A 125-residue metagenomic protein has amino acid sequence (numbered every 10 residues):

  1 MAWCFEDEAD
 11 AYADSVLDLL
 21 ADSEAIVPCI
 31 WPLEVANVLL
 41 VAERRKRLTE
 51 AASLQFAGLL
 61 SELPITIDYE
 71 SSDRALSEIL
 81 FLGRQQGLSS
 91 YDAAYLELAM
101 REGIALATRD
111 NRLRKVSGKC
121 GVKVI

Functional and structural regions predicted by a protein language model:
M1-I30, A42-L54: Short, well-structured N-terminal submotif of metal-dependent ribonuclease cores
A21-E24, P64, G87, G103 (+1 more regions): Residue-level detector of structured alpha->beta connecting loops
V27, S90, A107-T108: Short beta-strand scaffold positions
C29-P32, A52-Q85: Acidic catalytic patch
N37-R44, M100-R101: Short glycine/serine- and small hydrophobic-enriched flexible loop segments
E43-K46, Q86, V124-I125: Short, hinge-like loop/turn segments at secondary-structure boundaries
L96-I125: Acidic, PIN/NYN-like endoribonuclease modules and their adjacent C-terminal/linker elements
